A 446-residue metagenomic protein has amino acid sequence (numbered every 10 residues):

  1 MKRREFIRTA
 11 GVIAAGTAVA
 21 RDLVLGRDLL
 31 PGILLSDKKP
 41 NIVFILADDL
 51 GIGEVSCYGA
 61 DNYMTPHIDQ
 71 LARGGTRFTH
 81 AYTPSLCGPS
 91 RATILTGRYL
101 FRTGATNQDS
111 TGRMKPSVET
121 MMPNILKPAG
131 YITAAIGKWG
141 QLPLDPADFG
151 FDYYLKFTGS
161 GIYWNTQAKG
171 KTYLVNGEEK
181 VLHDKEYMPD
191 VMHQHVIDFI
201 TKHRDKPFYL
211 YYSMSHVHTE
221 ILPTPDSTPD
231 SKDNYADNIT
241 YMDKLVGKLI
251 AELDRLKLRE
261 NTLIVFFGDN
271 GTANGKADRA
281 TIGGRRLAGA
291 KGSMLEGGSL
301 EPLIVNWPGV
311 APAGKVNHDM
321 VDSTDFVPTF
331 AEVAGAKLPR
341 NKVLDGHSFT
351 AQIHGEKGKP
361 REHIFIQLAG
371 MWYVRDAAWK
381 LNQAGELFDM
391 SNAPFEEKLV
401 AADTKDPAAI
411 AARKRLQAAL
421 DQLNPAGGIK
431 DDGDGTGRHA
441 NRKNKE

Functional and structural regions predicted by a protein language model:
K2-G385, M390-E446: Formylglycine-dependent sulfatase
